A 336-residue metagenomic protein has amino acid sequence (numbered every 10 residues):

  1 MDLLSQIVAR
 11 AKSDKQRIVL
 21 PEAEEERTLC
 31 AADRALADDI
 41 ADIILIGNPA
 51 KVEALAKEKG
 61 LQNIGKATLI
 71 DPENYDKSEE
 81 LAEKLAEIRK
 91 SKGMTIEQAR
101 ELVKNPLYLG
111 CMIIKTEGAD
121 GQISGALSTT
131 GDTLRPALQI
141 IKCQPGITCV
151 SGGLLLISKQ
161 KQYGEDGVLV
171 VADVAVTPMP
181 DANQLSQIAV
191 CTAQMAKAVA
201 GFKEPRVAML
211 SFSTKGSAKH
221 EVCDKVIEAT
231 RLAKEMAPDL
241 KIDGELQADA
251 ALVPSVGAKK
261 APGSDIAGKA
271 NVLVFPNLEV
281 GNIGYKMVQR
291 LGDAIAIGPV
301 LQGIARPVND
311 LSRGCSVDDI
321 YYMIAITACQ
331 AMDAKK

Functional and structural regions predicted by a protein language model:
M1-A267, V272-K336: Anion-binding alpha/beta catalytic cores of soluble intermediary-metabolism enzymes, centered on
